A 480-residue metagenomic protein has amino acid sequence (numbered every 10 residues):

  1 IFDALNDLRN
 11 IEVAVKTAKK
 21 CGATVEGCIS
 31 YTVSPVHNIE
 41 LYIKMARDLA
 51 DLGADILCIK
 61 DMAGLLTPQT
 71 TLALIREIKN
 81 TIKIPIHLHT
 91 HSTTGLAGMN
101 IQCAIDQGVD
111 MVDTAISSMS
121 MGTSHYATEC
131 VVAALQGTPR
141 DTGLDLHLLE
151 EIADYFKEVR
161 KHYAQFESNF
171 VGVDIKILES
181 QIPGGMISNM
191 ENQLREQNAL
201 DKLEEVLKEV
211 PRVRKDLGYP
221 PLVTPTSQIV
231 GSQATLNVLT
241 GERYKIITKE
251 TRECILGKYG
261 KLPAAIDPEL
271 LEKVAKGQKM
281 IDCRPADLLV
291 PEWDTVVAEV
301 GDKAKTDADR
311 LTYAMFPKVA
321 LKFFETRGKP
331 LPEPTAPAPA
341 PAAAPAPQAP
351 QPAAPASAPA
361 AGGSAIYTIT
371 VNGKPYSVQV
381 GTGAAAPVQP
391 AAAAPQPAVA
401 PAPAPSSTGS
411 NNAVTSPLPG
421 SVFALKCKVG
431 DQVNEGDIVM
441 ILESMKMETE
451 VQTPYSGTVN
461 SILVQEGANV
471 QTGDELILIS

Functional and structural regions predicted by a protein language model:
F2-I84, Q102-V109: Alpha/beta enzyme core
L8-E12, K16, I43-R47, D51 (+10 more regions): Amphipathic, non-transmembrane alpha-helical secondary structure
C28-S30, K60-M62, H87-H91, T114-A115 (+4 more regions): Structural motif
M62-K245: Catalytic alpha/beta core domains of metabolic enzymes, predominantly
V171-D174, G185-P387: Terminal or standalone catalytic/regulatory effector modules within metabolic enzymes and repeat proteins
G381, P387-P405: Acidic, glycine/proline-rich low-complexity segments that act as flexible tails and inter-domain linkers
P403-S480: Structured functional modules or segments
